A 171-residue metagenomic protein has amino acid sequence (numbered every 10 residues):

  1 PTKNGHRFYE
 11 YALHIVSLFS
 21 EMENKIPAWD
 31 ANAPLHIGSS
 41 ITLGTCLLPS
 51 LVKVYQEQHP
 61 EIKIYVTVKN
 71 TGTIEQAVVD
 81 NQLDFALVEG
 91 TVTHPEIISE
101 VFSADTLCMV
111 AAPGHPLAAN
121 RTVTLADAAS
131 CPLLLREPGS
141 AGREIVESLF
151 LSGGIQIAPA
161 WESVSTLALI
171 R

Functional and structural regions predicted by a protein language model:
P1-A28, C108: Alpha-helical "hinge/linker" immediately C-terminal to small N-terminal DNA-binding modules
T2-G5, I37, A77-V79, A128 (+2 more regions): Hydrophobic residues within well-ordered alpha-helices
E23, P27-L35, D127-S130: Immediate post-signal peptide segment of exported/extracytoplasmic ligand-binding proteins
N32-P95, S163-S165: Central regulatory/effector-binding core of bacterial HTH transcription factors
I37-G38, L107, V123-G142: Short loop->beta-strand "edge-of-pocket" segments that line small-molecule binding or catalytic clefts across diverse
V79, I97-P113, R121-A129: Short Pro/Gly-enriched coil loops immediately N-terminal to beta-strands
A112, L135-E137, P159: Thr-Gly-centered strand-to-loop micro-motif
L117, P132-G153: Secondary-structure junction motif
